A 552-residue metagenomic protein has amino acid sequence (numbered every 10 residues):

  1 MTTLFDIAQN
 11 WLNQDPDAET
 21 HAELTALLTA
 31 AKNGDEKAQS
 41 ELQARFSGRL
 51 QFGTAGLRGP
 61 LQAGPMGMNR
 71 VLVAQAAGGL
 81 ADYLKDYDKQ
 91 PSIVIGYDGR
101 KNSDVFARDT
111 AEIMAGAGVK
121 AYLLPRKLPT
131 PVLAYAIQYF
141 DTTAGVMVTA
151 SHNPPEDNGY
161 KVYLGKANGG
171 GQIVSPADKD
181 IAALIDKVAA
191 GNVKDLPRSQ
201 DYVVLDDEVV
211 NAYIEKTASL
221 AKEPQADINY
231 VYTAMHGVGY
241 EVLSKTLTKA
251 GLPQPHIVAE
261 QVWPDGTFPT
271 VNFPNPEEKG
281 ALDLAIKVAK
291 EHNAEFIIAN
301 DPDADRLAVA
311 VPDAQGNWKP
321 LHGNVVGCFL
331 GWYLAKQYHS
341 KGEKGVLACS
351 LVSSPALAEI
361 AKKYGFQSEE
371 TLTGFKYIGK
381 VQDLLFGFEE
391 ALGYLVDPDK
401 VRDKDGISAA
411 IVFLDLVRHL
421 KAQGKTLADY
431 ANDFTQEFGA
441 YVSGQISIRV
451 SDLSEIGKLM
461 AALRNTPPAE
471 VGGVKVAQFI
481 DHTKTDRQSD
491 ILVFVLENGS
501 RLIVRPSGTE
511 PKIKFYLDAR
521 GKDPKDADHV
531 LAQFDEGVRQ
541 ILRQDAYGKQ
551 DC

Functional and structural regions predicted by a protein language model:
A8-T110, A117, V203-Y230, V238: An N-terminal, well-structured beta->alpha segment
W11, D15-E19, E41-L50, N158-A289: Gly/Ser/Thr-enriched, mixed-charge loops and adjacent short helices that form phosphate/oxyanion-binding elements
F46-M66, S151, A234-T246, F388-Y394 (+2 more regions): Conserved phosphate/anionic-ligand binding catalytic regions in large, soluble enzymes, centered on
V94-D157, T246-K249, P253-V309: N-terminal small/polar loop signature for handling phosphorylated ligands or for N-terminal nucleophile
D104-D109, A134-Q138, E156-V162, V193-K194 (+7 more regions): Short acidic, glycine/serine/threonine-rich loops at helix termini
P155, G165, A183, A189-A190 (+2 more regions): Replace "Mg2+/Mn2+-dependent" with "divalent metal-dependent
K290, A294-F296, N317-K319, Q337-P506 (+3 more regions): Phosphate-binding and adjacent anionic-ligand microenvironments
